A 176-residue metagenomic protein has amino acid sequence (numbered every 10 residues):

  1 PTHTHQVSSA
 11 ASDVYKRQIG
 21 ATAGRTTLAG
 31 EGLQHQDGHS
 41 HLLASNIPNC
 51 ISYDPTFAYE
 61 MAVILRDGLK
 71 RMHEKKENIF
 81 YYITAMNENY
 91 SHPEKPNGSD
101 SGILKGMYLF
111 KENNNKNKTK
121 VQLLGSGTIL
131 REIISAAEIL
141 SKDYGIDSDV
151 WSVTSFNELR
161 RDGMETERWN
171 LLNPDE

Functional and structural regions predicted by a protein language model:
P1-A11, Y15: Single conserved hydrophobic/aromatic residue that forms the stacking wall/gate of nucleotide- or nucleobase-binding
S9-A10, S40, L123, I133: Extended, hydrophobic alpha-helical segments in both membrane/secreted and soluble proteins
A10, I47-P48: Short, structured coil segments at secondary-structure junctions
D13-A23: A glycine-rich helix N-cap at a beta->alpha junction
K16-R17, P48-C50: Short glycine-/polar-rich loops that comprise or flank the Walker A/P-loop and associated switch/sensor motifs
A21-T22, T26-H35, S45, E60-I64 (+1 more regions): Thiamine diphosphate
S40-I47, F57: Hydrophobic, small-residue-rich alpha-helical packing segments that form membrane-like cores
S52-T56: Short acidic-hydrophobic, aromatic-tinged amphipathic segments that line or gate anion-handling sites
